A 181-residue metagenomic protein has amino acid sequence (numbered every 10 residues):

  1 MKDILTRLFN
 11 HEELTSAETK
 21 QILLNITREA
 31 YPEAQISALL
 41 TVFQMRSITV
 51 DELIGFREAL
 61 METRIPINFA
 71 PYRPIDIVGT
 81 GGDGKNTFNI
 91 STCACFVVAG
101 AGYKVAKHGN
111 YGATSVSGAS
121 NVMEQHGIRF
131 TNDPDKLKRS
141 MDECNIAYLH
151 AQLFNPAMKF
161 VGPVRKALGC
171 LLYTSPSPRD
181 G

Functional and structural regions predicted by a protein language model:
M1-N86, A101: Acidic, glycine/proline-rich low-complexity segments that act as flexible tails and inter-domain linkers
L39, M123, P178: Residue-level signal for inorganic ion chemistry
R73-D76, Y103-A106, N121, I128 (+2 more regions): Structural motif
P74-A99, Y103-V116: Glycine/serine-rich anion-binding loops at beta->alpha junctions that coordinate negatively charged ligand groups
Y111-I128: Active-site-proximal loop->helix
G127-S140: A glycine-rich helix N-cap at a beta->alpha junction
C144-A157, V161-R165: Fold-level recognition of mixed alpha/beta catalytic cores in primary-metabolism enzymes, strongest
Y173-P176, D180-G181: Single conserved hydrophobic/aromatic residue that forms the stacking wall/gate of nucleotide- or nucleobase-binding
